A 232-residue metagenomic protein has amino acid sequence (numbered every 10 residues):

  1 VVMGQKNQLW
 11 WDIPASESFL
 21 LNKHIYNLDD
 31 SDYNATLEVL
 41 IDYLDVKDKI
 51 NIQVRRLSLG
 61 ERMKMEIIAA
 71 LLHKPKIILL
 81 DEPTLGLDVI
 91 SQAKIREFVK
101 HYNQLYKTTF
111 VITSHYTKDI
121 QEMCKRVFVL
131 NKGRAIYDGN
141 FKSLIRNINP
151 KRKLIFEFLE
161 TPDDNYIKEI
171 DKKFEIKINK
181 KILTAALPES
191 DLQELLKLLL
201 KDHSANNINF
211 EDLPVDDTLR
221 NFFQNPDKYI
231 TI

Functional and structural regions predicted by a protein language model:
L20, H24, S31-K49: Conserved ABC ATPase "signature" region
Q53-L57: Conserved ABC ATPase signature
I67: Hydrophobic anchor residue at the start of the ABC signature
K74: Conserved catalytic motifs of ABC-family nucleotide-binding domains
I78-E82: Catalytic Walker B motif of ABC-type/P-loop ATPase nucleotide-binding domains
R96-A186: ABC transporter nucleotide-binding domain
K153-N225: Short, charged/small-residue-rich alpha-helical element at the C-terminal edge of ABC transporter nucleotide-binding
